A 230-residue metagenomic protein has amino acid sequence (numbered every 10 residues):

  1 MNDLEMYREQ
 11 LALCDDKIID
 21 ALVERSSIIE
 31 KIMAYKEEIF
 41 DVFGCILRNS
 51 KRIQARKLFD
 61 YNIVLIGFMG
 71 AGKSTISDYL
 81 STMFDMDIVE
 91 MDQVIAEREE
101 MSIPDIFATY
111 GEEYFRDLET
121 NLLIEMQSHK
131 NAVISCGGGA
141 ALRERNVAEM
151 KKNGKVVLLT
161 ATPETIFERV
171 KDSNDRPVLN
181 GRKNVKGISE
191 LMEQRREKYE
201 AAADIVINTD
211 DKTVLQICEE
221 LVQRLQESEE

Functional and structural regions predicted by a protein language model:
M1-L58: Domain-level signature for soluble enzymes in the chorismate/prephenate branch of the shikimate pathway
L65: Hydrophobic anchor at the beta1->P-loop junction of P-loop NTPases
F68: P-loop (Walker A) phosphate-binding loop of NTP-binding proteins
A71: ATP-binding Walker
S74: Walker A/P-loop
Y79, M83, R196-E230: NTP-dependent small-molecule kinase module
E90-A140, R145-E149, R176: ATP-dependent small-molecule kinase phosphotransfer cores that center on conserved nucleotide phosphate-binding segments
N153-R196: A glycine- and Lys/Arg-enriched "phosphate-lid" helix/loop adjacent to the NTP-binding pocket of small-molecule kinases
